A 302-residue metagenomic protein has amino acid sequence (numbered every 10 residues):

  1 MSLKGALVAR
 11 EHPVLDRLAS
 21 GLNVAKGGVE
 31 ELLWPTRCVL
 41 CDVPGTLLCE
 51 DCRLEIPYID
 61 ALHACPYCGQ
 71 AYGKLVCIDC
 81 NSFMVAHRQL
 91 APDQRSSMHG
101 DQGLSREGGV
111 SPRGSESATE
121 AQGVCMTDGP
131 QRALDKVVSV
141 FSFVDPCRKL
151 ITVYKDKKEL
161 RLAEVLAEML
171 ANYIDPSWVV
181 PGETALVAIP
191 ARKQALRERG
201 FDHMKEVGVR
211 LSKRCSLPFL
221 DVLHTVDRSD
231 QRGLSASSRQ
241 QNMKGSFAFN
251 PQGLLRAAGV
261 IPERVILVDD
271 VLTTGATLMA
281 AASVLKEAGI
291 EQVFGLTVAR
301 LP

Functional and structural regions predicted by a protein language model:
M1-P302: Glycine-rich phosphate/pyrophosphate-handling loop used in enzymes and phosphotransfer proteins
